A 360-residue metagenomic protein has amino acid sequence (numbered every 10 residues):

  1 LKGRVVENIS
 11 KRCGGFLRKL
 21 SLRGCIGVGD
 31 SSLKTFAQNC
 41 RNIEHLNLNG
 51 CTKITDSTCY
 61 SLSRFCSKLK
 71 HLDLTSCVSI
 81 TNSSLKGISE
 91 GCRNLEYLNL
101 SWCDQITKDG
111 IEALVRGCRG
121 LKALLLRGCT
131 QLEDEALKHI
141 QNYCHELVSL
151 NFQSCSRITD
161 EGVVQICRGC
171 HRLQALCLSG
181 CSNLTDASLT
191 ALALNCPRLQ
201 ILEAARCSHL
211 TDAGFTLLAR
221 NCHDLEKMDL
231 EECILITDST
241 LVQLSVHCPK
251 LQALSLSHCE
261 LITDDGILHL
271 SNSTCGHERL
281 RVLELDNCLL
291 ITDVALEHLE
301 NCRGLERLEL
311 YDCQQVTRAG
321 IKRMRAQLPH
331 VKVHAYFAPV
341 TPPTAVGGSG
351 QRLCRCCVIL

Functional and structural regions predicted by a protein language model:
L1-G27, S31: F-box-proximal linker/hinge
R4, N8, R12-C13, D56 (+10 more regions): C-terminal capping region of solenoid repeat domains
I9, L20, S32-T35, E44-N47 (+1 more regions): Alpha-solenoid helical-repeat scaffolds
C13, L17, S21-G24, C40 (+3 more regions): Generic hydrophobic/packing signal
